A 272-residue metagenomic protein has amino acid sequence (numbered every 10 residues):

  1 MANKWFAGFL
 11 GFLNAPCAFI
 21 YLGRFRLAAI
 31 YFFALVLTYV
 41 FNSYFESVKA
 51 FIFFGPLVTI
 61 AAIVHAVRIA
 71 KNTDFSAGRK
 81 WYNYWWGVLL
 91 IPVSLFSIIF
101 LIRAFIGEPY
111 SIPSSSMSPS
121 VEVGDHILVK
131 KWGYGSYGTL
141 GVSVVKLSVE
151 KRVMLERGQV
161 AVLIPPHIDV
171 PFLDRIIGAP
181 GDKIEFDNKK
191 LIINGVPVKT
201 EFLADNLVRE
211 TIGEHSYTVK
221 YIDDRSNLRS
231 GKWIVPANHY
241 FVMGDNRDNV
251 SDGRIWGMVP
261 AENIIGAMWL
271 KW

Functional and structural regions predicted by a protein language model:
M1-A7, I30-P109: Transmembrane helix recognition focused on a "late"/terminal membrane span
A2-F6, L10-L13, L22-F25, E108 (+1 more regions): Soluble "head" domains of membrane/secretory-pathway proteins
G11-A18, F25-I30, L35-L37: Alpha-helical membrane segments and adjacent membrane-interface helices in multi-pass membrane proteins
N14, L22, N42-E46: Short helix-capping/hinge motifs at transmembrane helix termini and TM-loop junctions
P16, F96, F100-R103, E156 (+1 more regions): Generic signal for short, ordered secondary-structure residues within or immediately flanking folded domains
